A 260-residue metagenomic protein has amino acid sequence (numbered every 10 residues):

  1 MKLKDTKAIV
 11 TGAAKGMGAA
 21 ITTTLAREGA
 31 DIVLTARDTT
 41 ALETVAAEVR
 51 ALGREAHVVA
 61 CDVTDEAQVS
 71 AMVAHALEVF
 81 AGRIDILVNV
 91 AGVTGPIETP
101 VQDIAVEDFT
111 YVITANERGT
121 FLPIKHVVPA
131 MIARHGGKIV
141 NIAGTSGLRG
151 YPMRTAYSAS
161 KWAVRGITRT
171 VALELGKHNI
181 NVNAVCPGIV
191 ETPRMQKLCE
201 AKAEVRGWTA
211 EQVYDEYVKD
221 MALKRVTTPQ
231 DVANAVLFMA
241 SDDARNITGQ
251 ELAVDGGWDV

Functional and structural regions predicted by a protein language model:
K2, F121-I124, G136, L223-V254 (+1 more regions): C-terminal substrate-recognition "lid" of short-chain dehydrogenase/reductases
K7, G12-K15, D38: Conserved glycine-rich cofactor-binding loop
T39-T40, A60-M72, V106: The beta1-alpha1 cofactor-binding region of Rossmann-like NAD(H)/NADP(H)-dependent oxidoreductases
I97-V101, A105-T110, I139, Y217: Substrate-binding pocket helix/loop in short-chain dehydrogenase/reductase
I124, S160, T168: Active-site helix of classical SDR
G144: Residue(s) in the substrate-gating loop at a strand-loop-helix junction that position the organic substrate next
G176, N181, I247-G249: Short, small/polar-rich loop/turn modules that mediate ligand/substrate recognition or access, typified
